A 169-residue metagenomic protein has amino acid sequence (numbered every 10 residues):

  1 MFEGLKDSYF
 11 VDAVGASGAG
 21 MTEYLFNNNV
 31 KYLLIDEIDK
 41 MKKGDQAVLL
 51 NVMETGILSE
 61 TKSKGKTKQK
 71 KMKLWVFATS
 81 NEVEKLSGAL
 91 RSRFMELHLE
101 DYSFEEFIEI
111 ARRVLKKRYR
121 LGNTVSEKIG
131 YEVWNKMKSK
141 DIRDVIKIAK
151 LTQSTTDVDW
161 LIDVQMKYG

Functional and structural regions predicted by a protein language model:
M1-F2, V30-G56, V83-S92: Conserved AAA+/SF3 P-loop NTPase catalytic/coupling segment centered on the Walker-B
M1-V11, F26: Walker A/P-loop
G15-K40, G44, G65-K66: Conserved alpha-helical scaffold flanking the Walker A/P-loop in AAA+ ATPase domains
A16-G18, D39-M41, V76, N81-K85 (+1 more regions): Conserved nucleotide-binding/hydrolysis micro-motifs of P-loop NTPases
L25-N29, E60-T79: AAA+/SF3 P-loop NTPase mechanochemical coupling elements
E37, N51, D163-G169: C-terminal engagement/docking regions of AAA+ P-loop ATPases
L86-R120: Conserved AAA+ ATPase core "coupling" helix
R120-Y168: Conserved AAA+ ATPase small/helical "lid" subdomain
